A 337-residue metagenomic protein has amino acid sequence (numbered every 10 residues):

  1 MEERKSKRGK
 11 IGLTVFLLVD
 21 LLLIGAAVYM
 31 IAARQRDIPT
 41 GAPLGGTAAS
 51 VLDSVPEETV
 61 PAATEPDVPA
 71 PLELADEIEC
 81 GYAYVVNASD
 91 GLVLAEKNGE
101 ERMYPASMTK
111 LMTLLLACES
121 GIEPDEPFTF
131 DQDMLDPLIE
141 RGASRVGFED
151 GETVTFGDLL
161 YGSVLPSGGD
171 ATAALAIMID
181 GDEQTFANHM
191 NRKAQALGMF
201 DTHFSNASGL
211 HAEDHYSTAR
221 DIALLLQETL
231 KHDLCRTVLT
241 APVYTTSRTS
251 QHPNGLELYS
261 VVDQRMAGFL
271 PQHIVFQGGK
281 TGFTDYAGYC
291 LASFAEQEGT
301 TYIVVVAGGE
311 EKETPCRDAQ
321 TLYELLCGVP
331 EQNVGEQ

Functional and structural regions predicted by a protein language model:
M1-I11: N-terminal Lys/Arg-rich, disordered targeting/topogenic segments
K10-I11, F16, N87, L94 (+4 more regions): Catalytic-site microenvironment of enzymes that process N-acetyl-hexosamine-containing cell-wall polysaccharides
L13, R34, P39-G45, V68-Y82 (+1 more regions): Penicillin-recognizing serine hydrolase domain
V15-V28: Hydrophobic membrane-insertion alpha-helices, especially the h-region of bacterial N-terminal signal peptides
D37-R220, T229-L230, Q297: Active-site-adjacent loops and short helices of periplasmic peptidoglycan-processing enzymes
